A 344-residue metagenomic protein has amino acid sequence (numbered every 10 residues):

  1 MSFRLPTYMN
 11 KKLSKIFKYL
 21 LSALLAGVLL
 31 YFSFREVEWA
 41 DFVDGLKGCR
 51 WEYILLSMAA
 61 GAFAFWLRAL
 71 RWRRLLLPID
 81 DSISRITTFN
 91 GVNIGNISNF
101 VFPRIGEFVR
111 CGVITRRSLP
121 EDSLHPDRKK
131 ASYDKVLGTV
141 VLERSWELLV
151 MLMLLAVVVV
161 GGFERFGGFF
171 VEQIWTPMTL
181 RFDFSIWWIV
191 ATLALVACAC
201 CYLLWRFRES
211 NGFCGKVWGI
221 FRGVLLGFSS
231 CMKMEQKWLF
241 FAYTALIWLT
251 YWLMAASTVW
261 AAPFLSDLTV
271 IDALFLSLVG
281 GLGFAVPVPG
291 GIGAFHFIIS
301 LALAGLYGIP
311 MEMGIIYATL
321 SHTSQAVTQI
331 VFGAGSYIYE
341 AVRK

Functional and structural regions predicted by a protein language model:
M1-N93, G161-F284, S324-K344: Predominantly cytoplasmic-facing regulatory/coupling regions of multi-pass membrane proteins
I79-D80, T115-D122, R128, A262 (+1 more regions): Short helix-loop-helix connector
D80, N93-V109, T115-L124, F228: Short intracellular "coupling" helices and adjacent cytoplasmic loop segments at the cytosolic face of multi-pass
R85-N90, I105-F108, P120-R144, L148 (+1 more regions): Membrane-interface alpha-helices at helix entry/exit sites of multi-pass transporters
I94-P103, F275-H296: Transmembrane alpha-helix interface/packing and boundary motifs in multi-pass membrane proteins, characterized by
E107-R117, V288-G305: Re-entrant/interfacial helical elements at transmembrane boundaries that shape and gate the permeation pathway
V141-G161: Hydrophobic alpha-helical transmembrane segments of ABC transporter permease domains
V286-P287, I298-K344: C-terminal transmembrane helix pair
